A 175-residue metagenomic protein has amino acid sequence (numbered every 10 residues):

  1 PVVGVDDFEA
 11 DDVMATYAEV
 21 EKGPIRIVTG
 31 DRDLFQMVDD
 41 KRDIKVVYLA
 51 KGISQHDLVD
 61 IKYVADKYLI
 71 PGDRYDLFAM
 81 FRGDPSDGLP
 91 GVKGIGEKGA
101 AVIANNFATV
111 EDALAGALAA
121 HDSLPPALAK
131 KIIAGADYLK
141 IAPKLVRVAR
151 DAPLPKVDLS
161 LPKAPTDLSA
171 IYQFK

Functional and structural regions predicted by a protein language model:
P1-K156: Extended two-metal-dependent nuclease catalytic cores across DNA- and RNA-processing enzymes
L159-T166: Cytoplasmic/organellar membrane-interface segments at the starts of transmembrane helices in multi-pass inner-membrane
T166-K175: Long, highly charged low-complexity segments
